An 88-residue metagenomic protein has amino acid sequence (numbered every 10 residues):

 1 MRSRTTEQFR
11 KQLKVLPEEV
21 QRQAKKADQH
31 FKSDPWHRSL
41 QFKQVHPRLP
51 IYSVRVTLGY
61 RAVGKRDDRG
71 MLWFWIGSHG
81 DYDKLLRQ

Functional and structural regions predicted by a protein language model:
R2-R4, K11, E18, V56-Q88: Enriched for short, Lys/Arg-rich terminal
T5-E7, L40: A short alpha-helix capping/helix-coil boundary motif
Q8, P47-P50, S78: Residues that form or immediately flank small-molecule/cofactor binding pockets and catalytic motifs
V15-E18, S33: Secondary-structure boundary motif
A24: Active-site metal-binding motif and surrounding structural segment of the metallo-beta-lactamase
Q29-V54: A short, surface-exposed loop/turn module that caps and links secondary-structure elements
